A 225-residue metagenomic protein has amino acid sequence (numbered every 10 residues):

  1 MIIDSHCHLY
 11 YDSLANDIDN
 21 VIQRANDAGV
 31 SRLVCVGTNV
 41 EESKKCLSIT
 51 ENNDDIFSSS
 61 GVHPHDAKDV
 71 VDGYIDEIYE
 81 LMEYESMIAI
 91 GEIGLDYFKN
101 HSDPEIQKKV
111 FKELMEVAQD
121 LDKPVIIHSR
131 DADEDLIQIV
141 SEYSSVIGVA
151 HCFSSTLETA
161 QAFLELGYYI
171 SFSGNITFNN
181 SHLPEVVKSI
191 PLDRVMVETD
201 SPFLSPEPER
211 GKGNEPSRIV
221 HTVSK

Functional and structural regions predicted by a protein language model:
M1-K225: Mid-domain alpha/beta scaffold segments of enzyme catalytic cores
